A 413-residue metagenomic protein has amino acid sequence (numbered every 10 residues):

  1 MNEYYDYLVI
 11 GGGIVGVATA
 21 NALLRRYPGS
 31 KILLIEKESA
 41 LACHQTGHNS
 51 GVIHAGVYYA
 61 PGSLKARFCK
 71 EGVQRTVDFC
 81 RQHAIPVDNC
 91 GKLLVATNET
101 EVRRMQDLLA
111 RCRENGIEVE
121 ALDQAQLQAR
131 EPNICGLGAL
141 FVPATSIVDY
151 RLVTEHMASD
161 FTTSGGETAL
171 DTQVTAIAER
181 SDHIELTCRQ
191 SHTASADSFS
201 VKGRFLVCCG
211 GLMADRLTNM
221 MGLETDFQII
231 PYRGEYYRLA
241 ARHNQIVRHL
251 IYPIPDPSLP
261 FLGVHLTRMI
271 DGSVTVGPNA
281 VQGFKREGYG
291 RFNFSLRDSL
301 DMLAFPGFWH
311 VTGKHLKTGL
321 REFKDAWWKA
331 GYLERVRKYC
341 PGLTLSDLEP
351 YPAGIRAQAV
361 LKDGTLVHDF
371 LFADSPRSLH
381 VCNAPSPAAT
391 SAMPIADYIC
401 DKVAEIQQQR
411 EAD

Functional and structural regions predicted by a protein language model:
N2-V15, L33: Beta1/beta-strand and adjacent pyrophosphate-binding region of the FAD-binding site in flavoprotein oxidoreductases
V15, A40, M213: Conserved Rossmann-like nucleotide-cofactor binding loop
A18, I177-F294: Flavin-dependent oxidoreductases
L24-G47: Glycine-rich FAD pyrophosphate-binding loop
G51-Q126, G136, G263-V264, T275 (+2 more regions): Dinucleotide-binding Rossmann-like beta1-alpha1 core, especially the glycine-rich loop that anchors the ADP
A60-E71, V95-R104, L140-S159, A169 (+2 more regions): Short beta-strand to alpha-helix junction loop
L140-R204, M393-A404: Helical element adjacent to the flavin cofactor pocket in flavoenzyme catalytic cores
F261, R291, L303-E411: C-terminal catalytic lobe of FAD-dependent flavoproteins
